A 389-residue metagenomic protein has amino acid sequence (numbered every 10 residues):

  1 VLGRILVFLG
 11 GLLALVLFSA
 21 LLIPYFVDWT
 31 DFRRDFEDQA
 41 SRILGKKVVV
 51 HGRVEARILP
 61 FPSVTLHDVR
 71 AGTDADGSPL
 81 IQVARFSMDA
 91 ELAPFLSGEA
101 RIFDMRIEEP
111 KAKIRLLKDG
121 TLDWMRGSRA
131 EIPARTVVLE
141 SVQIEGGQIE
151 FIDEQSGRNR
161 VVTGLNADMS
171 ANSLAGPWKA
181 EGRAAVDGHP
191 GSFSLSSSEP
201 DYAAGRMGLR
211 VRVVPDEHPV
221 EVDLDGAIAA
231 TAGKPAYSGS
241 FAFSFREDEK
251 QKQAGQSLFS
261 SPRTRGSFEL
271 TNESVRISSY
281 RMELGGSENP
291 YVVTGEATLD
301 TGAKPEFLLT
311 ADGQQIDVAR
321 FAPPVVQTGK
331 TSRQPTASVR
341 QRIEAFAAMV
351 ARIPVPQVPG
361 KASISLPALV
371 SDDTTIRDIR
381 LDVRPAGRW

Functional and structural regions predicted by a protein language model:
V1-G45: N-terminal type II signal-anchor transmembrane helix that functions as the membrane-insertion/stop-transfer segment
K46-K47, S63, H67-A175, V186 (+1 more regions): Secondary-structure transition motifs
H51-P62: Short edge beta-strands and adjacent turn/loop segments
D76, V186-P190, E217-P219, G286-P290: Glycine-centered tight beta-turn/hairpin loop motif at sheet-sheet or coil-to-beta transitions
R85-D89, N166, R265, V292-T294 (+1 more regions): Membrane-embedded beta-strand positions in outer-membrane beta-barrel channels/transporters
G157-R206, E217, A230-V275, P323-W389: Beta-propeller and related beta-repeat scaffolds in trafficking/envelope systems
R183, R212, D225, S240-A242 (+4 more regions): Transmembrane beta-strands of outer-membrane beta-barrel proteins
L270-E306: Repeat-solenoid scaffold signature
